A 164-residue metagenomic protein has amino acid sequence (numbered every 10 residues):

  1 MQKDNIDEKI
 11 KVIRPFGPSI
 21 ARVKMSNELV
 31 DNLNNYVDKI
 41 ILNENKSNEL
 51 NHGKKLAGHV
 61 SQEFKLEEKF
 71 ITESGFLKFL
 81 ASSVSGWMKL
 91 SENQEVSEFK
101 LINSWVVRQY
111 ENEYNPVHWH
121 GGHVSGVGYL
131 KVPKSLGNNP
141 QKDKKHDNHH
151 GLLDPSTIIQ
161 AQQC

Functional and structural regions predicted by a protein language model:
Q2-Q94, W105, N112-N115: Non-heme Fe(II)/2-oxoglutarate
E98: Long, positively charged binding patches that form subdomain-scale interaction surfaces for polyanionic ligands
L101-N103: Hydrophobic residues on conserved beta-strands that form the core of alpha/beta folds
W105-C164: Catalytic core of non-heme Fe(II) oxygenases with the double-stranded beta-helix
